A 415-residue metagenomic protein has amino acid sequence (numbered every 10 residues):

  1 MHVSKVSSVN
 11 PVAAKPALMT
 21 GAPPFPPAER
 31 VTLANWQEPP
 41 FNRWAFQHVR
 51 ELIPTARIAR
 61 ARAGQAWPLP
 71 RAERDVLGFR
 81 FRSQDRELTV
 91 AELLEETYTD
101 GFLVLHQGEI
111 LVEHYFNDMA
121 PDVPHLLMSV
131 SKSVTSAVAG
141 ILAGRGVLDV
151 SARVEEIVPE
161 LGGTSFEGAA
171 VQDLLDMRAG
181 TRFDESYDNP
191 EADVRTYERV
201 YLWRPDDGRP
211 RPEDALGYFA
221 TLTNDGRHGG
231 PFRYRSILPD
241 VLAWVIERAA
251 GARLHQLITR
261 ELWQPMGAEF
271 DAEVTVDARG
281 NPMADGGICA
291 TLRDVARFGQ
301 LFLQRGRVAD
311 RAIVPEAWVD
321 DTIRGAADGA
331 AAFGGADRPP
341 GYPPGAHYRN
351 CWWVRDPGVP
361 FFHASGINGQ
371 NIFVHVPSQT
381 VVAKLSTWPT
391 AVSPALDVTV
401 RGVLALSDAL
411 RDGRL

Functional and structural regions predicted by a protein language model:
M1-A120, V147-L148, L175-D176, G180 (+2 more regions): N-terminal leader/targeting segments and the immediately adjacent pre-domain N-terminus
E92-G101, F116-S165, A169, R227-Y234 (+1 more regions): Short active-site loop at a secondary-structure junction that contains or immediately precedes the catalytic residue(s)
Y98, I157, T164-A215: Extended ligand-binding groove/face enriched in aromatic
G108, L126-V150, L174, L242-I246 (+1 more regions): Active-site SXXK
Y115, P121-D122, S186-D188, R199-R279: Catalytic-site signature segments of enzymes, centered on catalytic residues
L126, G144-S186, T221, I237 (+2 more regions): Active-site helix/loop module of the DD-peptidase/beta-lactamase fold, centered on the serine-lysine SxxK catalytic
E213, E269-E273, I323-V381: Active-site Gly/Thr loop motif
L238-V245, G286-R307, Q370-S386: Active-site-proximal alpha-helical segments within enzyme catalytic domains
